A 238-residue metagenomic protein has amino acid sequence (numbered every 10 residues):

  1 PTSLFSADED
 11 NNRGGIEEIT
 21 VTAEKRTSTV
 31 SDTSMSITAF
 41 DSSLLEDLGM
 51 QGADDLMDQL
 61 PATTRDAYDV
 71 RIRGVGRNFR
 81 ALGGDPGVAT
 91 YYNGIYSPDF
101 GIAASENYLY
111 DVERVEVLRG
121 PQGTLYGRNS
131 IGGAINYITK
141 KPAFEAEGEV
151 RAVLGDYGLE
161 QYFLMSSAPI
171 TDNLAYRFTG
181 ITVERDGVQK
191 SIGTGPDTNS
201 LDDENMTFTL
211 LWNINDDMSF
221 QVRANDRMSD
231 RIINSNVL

Functional and structural regions predicted by a protein language model:
P1-N12: Cleavable N-terminal targeting peptides that direct proteins into the secretory/outer-membrane pathway or into
R13-E145: Acidic, small-polar-rich N-terminal luminal/periplasmic segments of exported/outer-membrane proteins
R26-S28, R77, G155-Y157, V183-G187 (+2 more regions): Structural signature of outer-membrane beta-barrel domains
G87, P98-D99, Y110-R119, T124-S191 (+2 more regions): Outer-membrane beta-barrel translocator/receptor signature
Q189-S191, L210-L211, I233-N236: Short acidic, glycine/serine/threonine-rich loops at helix termini
D202-N205, L211-N213, R223: Outer-membrane beta-barrel transmembrane strands
S219-L238: Flexible loop and strand-edge segments within Gram-negative outer membrane beta-barrel domains
